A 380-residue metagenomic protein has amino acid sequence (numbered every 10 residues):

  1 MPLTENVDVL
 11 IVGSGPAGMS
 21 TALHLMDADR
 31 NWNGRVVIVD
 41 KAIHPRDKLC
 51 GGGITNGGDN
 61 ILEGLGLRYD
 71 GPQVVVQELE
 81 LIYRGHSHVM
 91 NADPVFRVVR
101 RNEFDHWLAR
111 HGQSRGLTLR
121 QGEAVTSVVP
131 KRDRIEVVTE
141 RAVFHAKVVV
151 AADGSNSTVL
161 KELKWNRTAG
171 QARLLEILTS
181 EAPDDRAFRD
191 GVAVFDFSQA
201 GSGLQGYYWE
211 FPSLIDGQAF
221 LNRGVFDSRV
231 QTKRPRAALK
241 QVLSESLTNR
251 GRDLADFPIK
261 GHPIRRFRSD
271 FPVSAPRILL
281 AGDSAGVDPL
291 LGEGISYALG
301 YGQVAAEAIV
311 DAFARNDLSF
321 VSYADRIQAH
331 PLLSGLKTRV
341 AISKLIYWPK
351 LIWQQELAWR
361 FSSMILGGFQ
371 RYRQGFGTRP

Functional and structural regions predicted by a protein language model:
P2-A17, V37: Beta1/beta-strand and adjacent pyrophosphate-binding region of the FAD-binding site in flavoprotein oxidoreductases
L10, L23-L49: Glycine-rich FAD pyrophosphate-binding loop
H24, H111-R250, V287: Predominantly flavin-linked oxidoreductase catalytic cores and closely associated redox partners
A42-L65: Conserved N-terminal glycine-rich FAD pyrophosphate-binding loop of Rossmann-like flavoproteins
G51, N91-H111, R229-A238: Short beta-strand to alpha-helix junction loop
D59-W107: A conserved beta-strand/loop capping segment in the N-terminal third of enzymes that catalyze redox or closely related
V125-S127, R229-A308: FAD/FMN-dependent oxidoreductases across multiple families
E307-P380: C-terminal helical "tail/cap" subdomain of flavin- and related membrane-associated enzymes
